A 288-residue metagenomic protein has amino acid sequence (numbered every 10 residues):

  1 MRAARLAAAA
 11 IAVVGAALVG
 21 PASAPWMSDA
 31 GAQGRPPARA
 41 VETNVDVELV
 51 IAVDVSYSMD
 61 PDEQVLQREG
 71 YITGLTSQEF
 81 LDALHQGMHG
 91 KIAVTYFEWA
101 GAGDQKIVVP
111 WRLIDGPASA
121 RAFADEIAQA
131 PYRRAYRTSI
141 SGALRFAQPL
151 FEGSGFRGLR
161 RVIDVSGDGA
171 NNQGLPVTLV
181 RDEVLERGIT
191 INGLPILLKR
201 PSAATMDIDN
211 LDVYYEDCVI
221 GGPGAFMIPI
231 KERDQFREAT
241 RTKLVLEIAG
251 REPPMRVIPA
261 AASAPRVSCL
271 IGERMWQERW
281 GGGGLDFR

Functional and structural regions predicted by a protein language model:
A8-A22: Bacterial N-terminal signal peptides
T43-V108, A143, A147, V162-S166: Von Willebrand factor
A52-D62, V94, P110-W111, E126-R137 (+3 more regions): Second-shell loop/turn segments in exported
L84, G169-D217: VWA/integrin I-like adhesion module and closely mimicked acidic/polar interface patches used
G87-E126, A203-E216: Short beta-strand-loop
K106, R121-R161, G193-A203, N210 (+1 more regions): Von Willebrand factor
I196-P254: Von Willebrand factor A/integrin I-like adhesion domains
I228-R288: C-terminal "exit" segments of structured domains
